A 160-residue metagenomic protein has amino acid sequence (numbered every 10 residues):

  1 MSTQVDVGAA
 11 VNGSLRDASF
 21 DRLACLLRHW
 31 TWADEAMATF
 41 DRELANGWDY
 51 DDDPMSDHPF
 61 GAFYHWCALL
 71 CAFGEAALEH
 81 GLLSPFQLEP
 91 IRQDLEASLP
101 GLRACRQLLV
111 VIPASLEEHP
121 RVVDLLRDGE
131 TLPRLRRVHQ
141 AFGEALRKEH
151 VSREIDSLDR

Functional and structural regions predicted by a protein language model:
M1-G101, L116, R121-R160: Amphipathic alpha-helical interface segments
R103-A114: Long, charged low-complexity segments
